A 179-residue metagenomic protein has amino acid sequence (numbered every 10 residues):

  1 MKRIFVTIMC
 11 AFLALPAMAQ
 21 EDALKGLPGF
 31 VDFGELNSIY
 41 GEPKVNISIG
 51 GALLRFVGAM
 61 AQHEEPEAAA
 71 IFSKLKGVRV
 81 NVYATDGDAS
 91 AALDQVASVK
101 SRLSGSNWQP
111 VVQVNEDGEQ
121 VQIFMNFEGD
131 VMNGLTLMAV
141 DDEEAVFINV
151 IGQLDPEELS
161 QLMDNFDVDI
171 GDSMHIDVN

Functional and structural regions predicted by a protein language model:
I4-L15: Sec-dependent N-terminal signal peptides
L15-E21: Sec/Tat signal peptide C-region and signal peptidase I cleavage site
A23-V96: Early exported N-terminus immediately downstream of N-terminal targeting peptides
Y40-K44, S73-G77, S106, E116-Q120 (+2 more regions): Extracytoplasmic
A89-L103, I148-I151: Surface-exposed flexible segments
S101-F127, D172-N179: Short Gly/Thr-rich strand-loop-strand
F124-P156: A short, solvent-exposed beta-edge/loop patch
Q153-N179: C-terminal partner/receptor-binding element of secreted or periplasmic proteins
